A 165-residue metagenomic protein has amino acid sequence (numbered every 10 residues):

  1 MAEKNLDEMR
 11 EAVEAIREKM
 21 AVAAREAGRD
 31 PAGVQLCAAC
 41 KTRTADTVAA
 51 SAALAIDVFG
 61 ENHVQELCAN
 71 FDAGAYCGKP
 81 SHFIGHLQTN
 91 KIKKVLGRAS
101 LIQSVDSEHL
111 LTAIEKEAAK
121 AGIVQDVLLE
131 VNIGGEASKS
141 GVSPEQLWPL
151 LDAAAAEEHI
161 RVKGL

Functional and structural regions predicted by a protein language model:
M1-G164: Conserved alpha/beta-domain cores
